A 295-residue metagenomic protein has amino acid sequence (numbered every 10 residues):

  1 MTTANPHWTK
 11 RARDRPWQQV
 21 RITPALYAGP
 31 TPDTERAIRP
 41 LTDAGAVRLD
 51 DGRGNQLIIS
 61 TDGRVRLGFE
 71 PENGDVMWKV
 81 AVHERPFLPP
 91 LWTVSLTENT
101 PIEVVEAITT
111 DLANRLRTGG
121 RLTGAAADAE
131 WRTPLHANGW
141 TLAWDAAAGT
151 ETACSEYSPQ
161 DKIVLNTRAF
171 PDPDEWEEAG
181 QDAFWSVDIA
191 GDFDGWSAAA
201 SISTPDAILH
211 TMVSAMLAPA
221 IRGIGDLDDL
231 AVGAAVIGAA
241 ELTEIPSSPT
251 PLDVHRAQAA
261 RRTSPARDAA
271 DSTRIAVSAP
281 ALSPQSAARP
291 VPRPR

Functional and structural regions predicted by a protein language model:
M1-R295: Compositionally biased accessory segments in Actinobacterial proteins
